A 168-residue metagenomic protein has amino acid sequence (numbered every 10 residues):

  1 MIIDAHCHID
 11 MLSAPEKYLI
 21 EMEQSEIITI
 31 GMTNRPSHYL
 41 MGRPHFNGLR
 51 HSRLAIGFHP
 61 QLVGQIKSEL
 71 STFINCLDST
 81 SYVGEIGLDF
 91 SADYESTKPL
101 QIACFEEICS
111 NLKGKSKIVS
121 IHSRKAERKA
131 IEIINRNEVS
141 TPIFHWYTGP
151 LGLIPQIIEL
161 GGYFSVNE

Functional and structural regions predicted by a protein language model:
M1-E168: Mid-domain alpha/beta scaffold segments of enzyme catalytic cores
